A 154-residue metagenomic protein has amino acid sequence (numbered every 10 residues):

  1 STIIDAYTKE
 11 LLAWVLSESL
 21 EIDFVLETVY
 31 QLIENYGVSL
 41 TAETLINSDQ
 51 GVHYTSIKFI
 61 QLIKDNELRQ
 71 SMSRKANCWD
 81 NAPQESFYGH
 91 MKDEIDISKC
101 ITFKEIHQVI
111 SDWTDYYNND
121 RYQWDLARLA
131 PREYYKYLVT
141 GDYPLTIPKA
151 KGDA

Functional and structural regions predicted by a protein language model:
S1-A6: Extended hydrophobic
T8-L11: Hydrophobic "anchor" residues
W14-S39: Active-site beta-loop-alpha junctions of metal-dependent nucleic acid enzymes, especially the RNase H-like/DDE
E21, V25, T55, A76 (+3 more regions): Hydrophobic (often cysteine-bearing) scaffold residues that line and stabilize catalytic clefts of nucleotide/cofactor
S39-Y54, A127-R132: Acidic/histidine-rich, metal-coordinating catalytic segments
L45-Q50, K64-A82, K99-T102: RNase H-like polynucleotidyl transferase catalytic core
I60, K64-L68, K92-A154: C-terminal domain-tail junction helix/linker
